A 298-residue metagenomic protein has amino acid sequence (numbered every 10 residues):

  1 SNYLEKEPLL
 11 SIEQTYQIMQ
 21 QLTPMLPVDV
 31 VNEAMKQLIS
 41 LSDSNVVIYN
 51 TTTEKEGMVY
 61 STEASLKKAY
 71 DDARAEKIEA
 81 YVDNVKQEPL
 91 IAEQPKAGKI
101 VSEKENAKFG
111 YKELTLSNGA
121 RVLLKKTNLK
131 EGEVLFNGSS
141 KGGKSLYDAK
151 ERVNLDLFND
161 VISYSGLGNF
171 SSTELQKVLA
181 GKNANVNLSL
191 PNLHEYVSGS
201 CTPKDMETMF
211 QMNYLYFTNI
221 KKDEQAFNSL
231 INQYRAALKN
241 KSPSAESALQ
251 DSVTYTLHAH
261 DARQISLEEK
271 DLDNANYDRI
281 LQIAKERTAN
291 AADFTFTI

Functional and structural regions predicted by a protein language model:
S1-M25, S44-T52, L123-K125, K130-S163 (+4 more regions): M16 family metallopeptidases and their MPP-like homologs
E5-A149, T295-T297: Proteolytic maturation boundary segments
K36, A284-E286: A generic local secondary-structure boundary/capping motif
K68-D72, N232, D278, Q282: Polar/charged alpha-helical tracts
K270-A284: A small/polar active-site loop signature that marks catalytic segments
